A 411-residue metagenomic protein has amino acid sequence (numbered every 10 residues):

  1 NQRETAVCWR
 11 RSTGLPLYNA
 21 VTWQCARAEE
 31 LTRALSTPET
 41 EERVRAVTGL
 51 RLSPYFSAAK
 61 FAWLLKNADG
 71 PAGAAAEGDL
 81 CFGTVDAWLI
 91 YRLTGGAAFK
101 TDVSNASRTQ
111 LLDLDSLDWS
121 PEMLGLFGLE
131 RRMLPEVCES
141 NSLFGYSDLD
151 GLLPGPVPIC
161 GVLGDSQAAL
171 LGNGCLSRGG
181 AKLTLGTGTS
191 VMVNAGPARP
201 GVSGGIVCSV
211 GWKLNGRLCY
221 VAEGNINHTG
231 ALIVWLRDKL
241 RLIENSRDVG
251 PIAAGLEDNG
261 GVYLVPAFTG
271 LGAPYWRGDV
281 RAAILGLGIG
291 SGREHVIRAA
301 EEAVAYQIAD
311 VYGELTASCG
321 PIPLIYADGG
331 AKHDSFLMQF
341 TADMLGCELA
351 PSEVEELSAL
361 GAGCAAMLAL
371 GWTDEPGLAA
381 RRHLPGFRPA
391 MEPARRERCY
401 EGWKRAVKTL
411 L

Functional and structural regions predicted by a protein language model:
N1-C8: N-terminal cofactor/phosphate-binding cores enriched in small/glycine residues, especially glycine-rich loops such as
C8-W9, V193: Conserved hydrophobic "DFG−1" position in protein kinase catalytic cores
C25: Carbohydrate-associated surface elements
E29, L35-F99, Q110-P121, G125-G128 (+2 more regions): Active-site core segments that coordinate phosphate-bearing ligands/cofactors across diverse enzyme families
S140-L143: Gly/charged, well-structured mid-domain segments that form the phosphate/adenylate-handling core of ATP-dependent
